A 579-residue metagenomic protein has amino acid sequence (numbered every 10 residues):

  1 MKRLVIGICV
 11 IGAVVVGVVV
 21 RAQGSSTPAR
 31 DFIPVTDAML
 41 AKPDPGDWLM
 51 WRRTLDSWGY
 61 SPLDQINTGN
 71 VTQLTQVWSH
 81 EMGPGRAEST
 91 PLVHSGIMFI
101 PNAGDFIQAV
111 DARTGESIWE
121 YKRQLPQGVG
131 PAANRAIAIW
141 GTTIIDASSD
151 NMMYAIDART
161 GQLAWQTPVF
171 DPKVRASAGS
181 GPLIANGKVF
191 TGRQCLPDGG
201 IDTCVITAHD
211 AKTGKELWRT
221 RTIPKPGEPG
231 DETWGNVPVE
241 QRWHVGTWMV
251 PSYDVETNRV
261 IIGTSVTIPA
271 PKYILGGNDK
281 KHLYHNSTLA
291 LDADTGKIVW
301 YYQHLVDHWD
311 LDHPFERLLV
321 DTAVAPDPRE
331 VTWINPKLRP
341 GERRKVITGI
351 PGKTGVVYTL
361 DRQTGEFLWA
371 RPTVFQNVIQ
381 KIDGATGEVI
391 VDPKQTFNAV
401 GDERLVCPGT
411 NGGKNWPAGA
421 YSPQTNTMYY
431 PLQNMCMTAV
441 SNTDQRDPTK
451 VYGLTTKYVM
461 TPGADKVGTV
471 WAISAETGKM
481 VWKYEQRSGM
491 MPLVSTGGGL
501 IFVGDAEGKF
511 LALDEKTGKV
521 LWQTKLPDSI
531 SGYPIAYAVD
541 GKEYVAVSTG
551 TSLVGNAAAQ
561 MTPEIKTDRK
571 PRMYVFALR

Functional and structural regions predicted by a protein language model:
G7-G17: Bacterial N-terminal signal peptides
G24-Q76, T222-P229, V391-Q395, V459-M460 (+1 more regions): Blade/loop signatures of beta-propeller domains
W48-R52, P84-F106, V129-M153, S177-I206 (+7 more regions): Repeat-blade elements of multi-bladed beta-propeller folds
L63-Q73, N102-Q124, L283, A293-G296: Beta-propeller domains
H80-L92, E120-G141, L163-G181, R221-V250 (+9 more regions): Extracytoplasmic beta-rich repeat domains
A112-T114, R135-V169, V174-T222, V357-L368: Hydrophobic or amphipathic alpha-helical targeting/insertion segments
I156-G161, T203-E216, G277-G296, T359-G365 (+2 more regions): Beta-propeller blade signature
I535-R579: Blade-level signature of beta-propeller repeat domains, shared across WD40, Kelch, NHL, RCC1 and BNR/Asp-box propellers
